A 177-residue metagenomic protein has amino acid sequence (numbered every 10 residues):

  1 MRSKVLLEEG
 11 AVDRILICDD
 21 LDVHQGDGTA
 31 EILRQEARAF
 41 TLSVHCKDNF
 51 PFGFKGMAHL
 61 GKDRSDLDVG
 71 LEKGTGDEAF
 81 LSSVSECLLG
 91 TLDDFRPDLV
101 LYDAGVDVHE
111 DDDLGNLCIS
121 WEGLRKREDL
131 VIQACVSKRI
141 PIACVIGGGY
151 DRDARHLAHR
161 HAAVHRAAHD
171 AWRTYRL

Functional and structural regions predicted by a protein language model:
M1-Q133, S137, A162-R166: Conserved alpha-helical scaffold segments that buttress catalytic/binding sites
G123-L177: Metal-dependent de-N-acetylase/amidase catalytic core
